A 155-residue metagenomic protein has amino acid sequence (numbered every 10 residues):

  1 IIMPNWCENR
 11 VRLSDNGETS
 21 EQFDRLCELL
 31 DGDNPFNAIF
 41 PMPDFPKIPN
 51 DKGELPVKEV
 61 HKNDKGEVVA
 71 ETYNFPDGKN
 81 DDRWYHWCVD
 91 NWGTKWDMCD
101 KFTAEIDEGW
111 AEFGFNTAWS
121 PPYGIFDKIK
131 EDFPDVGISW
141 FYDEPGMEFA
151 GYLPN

Functional and structural regions predicted by a protein language model:
M3-N155: Long, contiguous binding/interaction regions
